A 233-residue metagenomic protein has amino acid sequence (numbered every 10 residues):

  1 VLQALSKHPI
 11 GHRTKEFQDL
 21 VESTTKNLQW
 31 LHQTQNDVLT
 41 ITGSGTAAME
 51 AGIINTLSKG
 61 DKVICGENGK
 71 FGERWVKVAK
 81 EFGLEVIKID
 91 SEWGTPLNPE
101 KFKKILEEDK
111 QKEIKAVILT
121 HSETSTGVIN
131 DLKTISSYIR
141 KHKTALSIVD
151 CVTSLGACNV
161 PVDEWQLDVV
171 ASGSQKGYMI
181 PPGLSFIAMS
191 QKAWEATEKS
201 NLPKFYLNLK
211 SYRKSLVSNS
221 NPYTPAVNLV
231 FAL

Functional and structural regions predicted by a protein language model:
V1-T42, T46: A glycine-/small-polar-enriched, mobile loop at the entrance of the PLP active site in fold-type I
L28, Q35-I64, N68, G72-V76: Conserved beta-loop-alpha segment that forms the PLP phosphate-binding cup at the N-terminus of a helix
L39-T42, C65, K88-I89, I118-L119 (+3 more regions): General beta-strand structural signal in soluble alpha/beta enzymes
R74-I87, E92, E100-K103: Active-site-proximal loop->helix
L97-G156: Active-site phosphate-binding strand-loop segment of PLP-dependent enzymes
D163-Q175: Conserved active-site segment immediately N-terminal to the catalytic lysine that forms the internal aldimine
Q175-L233: Active-site C-terminal subdomain of aminotransferase-like
